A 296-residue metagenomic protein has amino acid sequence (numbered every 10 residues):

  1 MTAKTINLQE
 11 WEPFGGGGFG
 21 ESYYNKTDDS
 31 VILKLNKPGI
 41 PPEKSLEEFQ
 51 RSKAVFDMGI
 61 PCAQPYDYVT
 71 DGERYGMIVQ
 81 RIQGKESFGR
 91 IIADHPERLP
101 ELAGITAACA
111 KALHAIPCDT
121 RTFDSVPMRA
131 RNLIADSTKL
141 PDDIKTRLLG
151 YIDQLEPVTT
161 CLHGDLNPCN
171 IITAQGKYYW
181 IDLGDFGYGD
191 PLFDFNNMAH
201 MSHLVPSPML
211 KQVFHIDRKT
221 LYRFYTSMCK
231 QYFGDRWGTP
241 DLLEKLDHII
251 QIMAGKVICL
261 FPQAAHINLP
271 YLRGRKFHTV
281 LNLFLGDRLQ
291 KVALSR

Functional and structural regions predicted by a protein language model:
M1-K4, A115-G164, P168-C169, A174: An alpha-helical support segment within catalytic cores of ATP-dependent transferases
T5-P13: Conserved N-terminal boundary motif of the eukaryotic protein kinase catalytic domain
E12-P13, G18-T120: ATP-binding pocket architecture of kinase catalytic cores
G16, E21-T27, L148-F193: Active-site acidic catalytic loop and adjacent metal/ATP-binding pocket of ATP-dependent phosphoryl transfer enzymes
Q50, H95-P96, A130-N132, Y179 (+1 more regions): Glycine-rich, phosphate-binding/catalytic loops in enzymes
F88-A93, E101, A115-M128, L183 (+2 more regions): Inter-domain helical "communication" segments and dimerization helices that couple sensory or membrane-embedded modules
F195-W237, Q251-P270: Active-site activation/catalytic loop segments of kinase-like enzymes and analogous catalytic loops in related
A254-R296: ATP/Mg2+ or Mg2+-diphosphate-binding catalytic cores that bind nucleotide phosphates or diphosphates via glycine-rich
